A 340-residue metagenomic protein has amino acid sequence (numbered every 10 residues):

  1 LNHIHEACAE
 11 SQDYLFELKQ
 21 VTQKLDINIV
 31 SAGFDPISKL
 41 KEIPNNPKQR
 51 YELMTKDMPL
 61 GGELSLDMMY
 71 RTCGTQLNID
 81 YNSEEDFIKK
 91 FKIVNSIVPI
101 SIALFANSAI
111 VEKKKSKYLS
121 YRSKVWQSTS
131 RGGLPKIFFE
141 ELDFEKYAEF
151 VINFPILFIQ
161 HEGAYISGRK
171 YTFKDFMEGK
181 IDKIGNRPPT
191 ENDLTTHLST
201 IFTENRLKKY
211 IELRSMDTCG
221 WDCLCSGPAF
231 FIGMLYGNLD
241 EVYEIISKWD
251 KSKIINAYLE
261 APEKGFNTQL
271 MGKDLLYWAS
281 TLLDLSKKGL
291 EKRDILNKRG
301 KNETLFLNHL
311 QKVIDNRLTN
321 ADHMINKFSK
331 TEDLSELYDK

Functional and structural regions predicted by a protein language model:
L1-A7, D80-F87, D217-W221: A generic structural motif
L1-S65, R71, K209, C223 (+7 more regions): Terminal catalytic/cofactor-binding subdomain
F16, K92-N95, P99, S280 (+1 more regions): Generic structural signal for well-ordered, non-transmembrane alpha-helical segments in soluble/cytosolic regions
Q23, N28-V30, F34-R206: Loop-rich catalytic cores of soluble enzymes, especially ATP-dependent carboxylate-amine ligases and other
N82, P99, T218, Y236 (+1 more regions): Residue-level marker of positions within ordered structural domains that often coincide with functionally constrained
E140-H161, L276-E303: An exposure/low-complexity boundary signal
Y171-N256: Long, well-ordered mid-to-C-terminal structural blocks that present hydrophobic/aromatic surfaces
